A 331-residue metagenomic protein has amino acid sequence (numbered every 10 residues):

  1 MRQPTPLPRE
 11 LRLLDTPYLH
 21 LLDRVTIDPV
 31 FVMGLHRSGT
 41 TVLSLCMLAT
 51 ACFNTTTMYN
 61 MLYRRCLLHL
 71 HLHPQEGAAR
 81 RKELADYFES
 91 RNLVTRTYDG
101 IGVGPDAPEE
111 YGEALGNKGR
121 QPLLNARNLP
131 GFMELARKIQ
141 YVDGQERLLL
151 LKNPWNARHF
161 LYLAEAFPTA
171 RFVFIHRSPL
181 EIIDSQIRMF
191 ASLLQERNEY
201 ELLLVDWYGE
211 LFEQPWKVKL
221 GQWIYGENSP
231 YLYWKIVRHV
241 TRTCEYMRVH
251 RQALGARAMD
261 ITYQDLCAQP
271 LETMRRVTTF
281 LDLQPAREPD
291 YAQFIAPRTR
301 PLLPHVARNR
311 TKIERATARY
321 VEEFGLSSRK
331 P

Functional and structural regions predicted by a protein language model:
M1-R24, V30, I187, A191-P331: PAPS-dependent sulfotransferases, especially Golgi type II membrane carbohydrate sulfotransferases
M33-G34, K152: The Walker A (P-loop) glycine that initiates the GxxxxGKT/S ATP-binding motif of P-loop NTPases
R37-S38: ATP-binding Walker
T41-N54: A conserved segment at the C-terminal end of the G1
N54-T56, A170-S178, Q195, P285-A286: Short hydrophobic/aromatic-enriched beta-strand-loop microsegments
Y59-L150, L211-F212, G221: PAPS-dependent sulfation machinery
L148-K152, D260-T262: Short catalytic-loop micro-motif centered on adjacent basic/acidic residues
K152-P154, L163-R188, V277: Conserved phosphate-donor/acceptor-positioning beta-strand/loop module used by diverse small-molecule
